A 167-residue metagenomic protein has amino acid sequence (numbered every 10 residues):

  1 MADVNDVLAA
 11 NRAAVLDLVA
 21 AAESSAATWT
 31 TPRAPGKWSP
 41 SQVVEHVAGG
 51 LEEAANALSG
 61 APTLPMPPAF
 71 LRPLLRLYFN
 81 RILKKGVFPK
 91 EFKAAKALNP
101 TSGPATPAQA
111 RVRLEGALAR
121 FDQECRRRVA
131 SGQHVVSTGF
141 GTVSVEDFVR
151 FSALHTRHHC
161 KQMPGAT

Functional and structural regions predicted by a protein language model:
M1-D6, N56-G116, H134: Short, helix-capping/interhelical loops that line the mouth of catalytic, cofactor-, or ligand-binding pockets
M1-S24, Q42-N56, F151-L154: Alpha-helical bundle segments that constitute or directly flank the non-heme di-iron/ferroxidase center
D3, E23-S25, S39, T106 (+1 more regions): Helix N-cap and loop-to-helix transition residues
A14, R113, A117-R120: Long, heptad-repeat alpha-helical coiled-coil segments that mediate oligomerization and form fibrous "stalk/rod"
L18-T28, P89-L98, R127-V136: Short alpha-helical hairpin
W29-L83, Q123-T167: Short, contiguous alpha-helical
